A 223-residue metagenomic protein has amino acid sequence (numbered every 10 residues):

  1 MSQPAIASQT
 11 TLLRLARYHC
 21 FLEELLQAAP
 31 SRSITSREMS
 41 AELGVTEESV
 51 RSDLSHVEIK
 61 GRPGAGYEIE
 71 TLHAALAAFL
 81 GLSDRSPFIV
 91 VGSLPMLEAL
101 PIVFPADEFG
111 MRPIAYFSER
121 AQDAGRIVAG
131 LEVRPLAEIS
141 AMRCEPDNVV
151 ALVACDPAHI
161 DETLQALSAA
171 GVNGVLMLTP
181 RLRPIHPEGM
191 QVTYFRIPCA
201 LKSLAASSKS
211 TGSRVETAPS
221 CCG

Functional and structural regions predicted by a protein language model:
M1-S33: Extreme N-terminal segment that seeds HTH/winged-HTH DNA-binding domains in transcriptional regulators
S33, R37, E42-V90: HTH-adjacent hinge/linker in prokaryotic transcriptional regulators
L80-S83, A124-R126, R143-E145: Solvent-exposed alpha-helices and their adjacent loops that cap or buttress functional pockets in soluble metabolic
S83-A121: Glycine-rich adenosine-cofactor-binding loop
L100-V103, V128, T163: A short secondary-structure junction signal
A121, L131-G223: C-terminal regulatory/effector modules of DNA-binding transcriptional regulators
